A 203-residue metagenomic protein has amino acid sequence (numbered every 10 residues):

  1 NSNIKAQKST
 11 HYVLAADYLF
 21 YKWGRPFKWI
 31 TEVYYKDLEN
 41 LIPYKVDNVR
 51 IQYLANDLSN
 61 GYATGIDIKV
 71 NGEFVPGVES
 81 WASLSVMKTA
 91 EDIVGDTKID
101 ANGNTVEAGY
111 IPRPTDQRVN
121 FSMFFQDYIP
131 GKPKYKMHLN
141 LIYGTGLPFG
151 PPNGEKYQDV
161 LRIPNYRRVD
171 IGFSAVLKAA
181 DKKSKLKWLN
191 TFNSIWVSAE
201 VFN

Functional and structural regions predicted by a protein language model:
N1, L41-V49, M87, D92-A101 (+2 more regions): Outer-membrane beta-barrel translocator domains and adjoining extracellular loop/strand segments of Gram-negative
S2, L14-A16, N56, I66-I68 (+3 more regions): Membrane-embedded beta-strands of outer-membrane beta-barrel proteins, especially the hydrophobic/small aromatic
N3-A6, D57-S59, P112, V160-R162: Outer-membrane beta-barrel proteins
K5-D57, Y62-T64: Membrane-embedded beta-barrel scaffold of Gram-negative outer-membrane proteins
A6, Y18-F20, G72-E73, L84 (+2 more regions): Residue-level signature of outer-membrane beta-barrel architecture
T10-H11, Y110-N203: Conserved C-terminal beta-signal and adjacent last beta-strands/turns of outer-membrane beta-barrel proteins
A15-Y21, T89-I99, S174-S184: Short regulatory "switch" loops immediately downstream of catalytic or recognition motifs within protein catalytic
Y34-D37, N56-P148: Gram-negative outer-membrane beta-barrel transporters
